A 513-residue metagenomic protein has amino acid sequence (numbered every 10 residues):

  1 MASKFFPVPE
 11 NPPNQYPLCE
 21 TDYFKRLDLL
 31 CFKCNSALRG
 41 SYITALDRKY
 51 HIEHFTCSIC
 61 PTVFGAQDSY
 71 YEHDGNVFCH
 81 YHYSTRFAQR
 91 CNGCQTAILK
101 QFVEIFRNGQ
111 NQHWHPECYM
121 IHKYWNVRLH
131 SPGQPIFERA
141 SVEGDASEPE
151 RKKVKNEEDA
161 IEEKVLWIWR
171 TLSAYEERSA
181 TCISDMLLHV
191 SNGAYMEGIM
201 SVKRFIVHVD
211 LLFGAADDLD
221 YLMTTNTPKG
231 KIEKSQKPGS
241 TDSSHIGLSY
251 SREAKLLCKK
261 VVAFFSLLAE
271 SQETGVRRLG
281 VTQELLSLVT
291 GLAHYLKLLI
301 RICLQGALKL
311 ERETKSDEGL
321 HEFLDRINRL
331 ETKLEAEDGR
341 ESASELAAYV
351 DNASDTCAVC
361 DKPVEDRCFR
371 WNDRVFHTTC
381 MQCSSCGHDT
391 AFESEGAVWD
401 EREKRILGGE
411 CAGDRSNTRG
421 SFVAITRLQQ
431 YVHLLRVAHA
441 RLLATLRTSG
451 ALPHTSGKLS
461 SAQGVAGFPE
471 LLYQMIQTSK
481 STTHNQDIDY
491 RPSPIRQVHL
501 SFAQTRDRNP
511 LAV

Functional and structural regions predicted by a protein language model:
M1-V513: Intrinsically disordered, low-complexity segments in eukaryotic adaptor/regulatory proteins with a strong bias
